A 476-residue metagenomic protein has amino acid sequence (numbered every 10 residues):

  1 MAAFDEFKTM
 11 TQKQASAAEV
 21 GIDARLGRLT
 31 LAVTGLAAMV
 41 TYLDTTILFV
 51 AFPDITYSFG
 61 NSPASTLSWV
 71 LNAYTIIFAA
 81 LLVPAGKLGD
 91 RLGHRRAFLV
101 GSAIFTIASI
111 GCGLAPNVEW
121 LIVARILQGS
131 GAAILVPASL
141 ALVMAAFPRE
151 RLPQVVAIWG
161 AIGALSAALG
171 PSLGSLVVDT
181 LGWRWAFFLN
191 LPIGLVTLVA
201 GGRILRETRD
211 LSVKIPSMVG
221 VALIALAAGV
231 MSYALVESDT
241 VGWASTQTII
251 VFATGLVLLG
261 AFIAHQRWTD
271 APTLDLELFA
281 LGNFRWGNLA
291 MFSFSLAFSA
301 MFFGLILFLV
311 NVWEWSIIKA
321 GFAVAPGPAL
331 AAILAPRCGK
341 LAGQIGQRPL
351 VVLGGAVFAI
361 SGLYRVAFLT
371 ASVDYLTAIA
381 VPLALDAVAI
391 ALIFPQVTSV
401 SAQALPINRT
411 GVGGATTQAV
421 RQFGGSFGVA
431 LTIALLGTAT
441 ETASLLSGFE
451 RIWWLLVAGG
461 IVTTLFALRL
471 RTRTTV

Functional and structural regions predicted by a protein language model:
A2-R203, P336-C338, Q344-A359, L363-V366 (+2 more regions): Transmembrane-helix bundle of Major Facilitator Superfamily
A17-G21, E150, V196-A225, A244 (+4 more regions): Flexible interhelical linker loops that connect adjacent transmembrane helices in multi-pass membrane transporters
L29-L43, L48-V50, T246-T254, L258 (+1 more regions): 12-transmembrane solute porter fold
T41, L71-Y74, F78, F105 (+10 more regions): Structural signature of transmembrane alpha-helices in multi-pass secondary transporters
S65-T66, E119-L127, G182-L189, K214-S217 (+3 more regions): Interfacial loop-to-helix junctions that mark the boundaries of transmembrane helices in multi-pass membrane
S139, V143-P148, G202-R206, L235 (+3 more regions): Structural signal for the C-terminal ends of transmembrane alpha-helices and the immediately following loop
L191-R209, A225-E237, T254-T269, T463-R471: C-terminal membrane-cytosol helix-exit motif in multi-pass small-molecule transporters
Y233-G242, S401, A458: Juxtamembrane C-cap of transmembrane helices in multi-pass membrane transport proteins
